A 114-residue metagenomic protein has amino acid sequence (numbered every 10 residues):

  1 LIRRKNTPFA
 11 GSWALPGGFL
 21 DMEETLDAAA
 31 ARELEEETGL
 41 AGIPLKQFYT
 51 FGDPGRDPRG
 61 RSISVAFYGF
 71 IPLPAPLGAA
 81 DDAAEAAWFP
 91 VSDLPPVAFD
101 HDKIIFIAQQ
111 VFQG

Functional and structural regions predicted by a protein language model:
L1-A14, D27, G42: N-terminal strand-loop-strand
L15, G42, G60-S64, A83: Short connector loops at helix/strand junctions that flank enzyme active sites, especially segments positioning acidic
A41-Y49: A short coil-to-beta-strand element that immediately follows conserved catalytic motifs
D53-P76, I104, A108: Active-site-adjacent beta-strand/loop module that shapes the phosphate/pyrophosphate-binding cleft
Y68, L77-V111: NUDIX/MutT-family hydrolases
